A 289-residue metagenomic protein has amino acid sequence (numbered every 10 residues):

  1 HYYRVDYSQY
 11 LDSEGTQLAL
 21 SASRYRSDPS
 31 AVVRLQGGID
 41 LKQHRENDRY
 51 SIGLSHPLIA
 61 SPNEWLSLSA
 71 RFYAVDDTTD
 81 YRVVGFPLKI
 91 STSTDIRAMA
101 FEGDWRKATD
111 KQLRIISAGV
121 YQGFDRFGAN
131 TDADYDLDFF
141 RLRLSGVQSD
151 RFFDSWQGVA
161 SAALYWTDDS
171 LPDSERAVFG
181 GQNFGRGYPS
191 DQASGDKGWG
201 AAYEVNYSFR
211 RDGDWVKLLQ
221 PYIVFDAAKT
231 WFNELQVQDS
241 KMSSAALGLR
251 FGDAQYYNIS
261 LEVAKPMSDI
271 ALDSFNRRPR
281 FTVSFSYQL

Functional and structural regions predicted by a protein language model:
H1, Q36-R45, T131-D136: Outer-membrane beta-barrel proteins
H1-D28, S51-G53: Predominantly transmembrane beta-strands of Gram-negative outer membrane beta-barrel pores used for transport
D12-A19, S27-P29, S61-L66, T109-R114 (+4 more regions): Repeated loop/turn-to-beta-strand initiation elements of outer-membrane beta-barrel proteins
A22-R49, H56-P57, D80-Y81, V263-R280: Outer-membrane beta-barrel translocator/channel fold
P62-Y73, T78: Polar, glycine-rich mid-to-C-terminal structural blocks that act as macromolecule-binding/assembly scaffolds
D80-L219, I223-A227, W231-N233, D269-S274 (+1 more regions): C-terminal outer-membrane beta-barrel translocator/porin domains of Gram-negative envelope proteins and their
M242-R250: Short glycine-rich, acidic/polar surface loops and turns
L249-F251, Y256, R277-L289: Outer-membrane beta-barrel "beta-signal"
